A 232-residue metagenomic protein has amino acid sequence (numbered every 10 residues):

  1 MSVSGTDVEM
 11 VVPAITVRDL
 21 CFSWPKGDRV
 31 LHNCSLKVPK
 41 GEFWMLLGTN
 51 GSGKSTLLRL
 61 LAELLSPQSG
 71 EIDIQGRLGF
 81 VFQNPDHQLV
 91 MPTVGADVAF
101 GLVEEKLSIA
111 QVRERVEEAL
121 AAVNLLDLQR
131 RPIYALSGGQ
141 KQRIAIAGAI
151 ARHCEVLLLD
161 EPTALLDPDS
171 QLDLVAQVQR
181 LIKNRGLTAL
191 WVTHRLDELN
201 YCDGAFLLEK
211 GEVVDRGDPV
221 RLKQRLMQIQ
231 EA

Functional and structural regions predicted by a protein language model:
S2-V17, C21-N33, I109: A short, flexible loop at the N-terminus of ABC-type nucleotide-binding domains that lies
L47-T49: The feature captures the beta-strand-to-loop junction immediately N-terminal to the Walker
A62: Helix-to-loop junction immediately C-terminal to a conserved catalytic motif
A110-L128: Conserved ABC ATPase "signature" region
P132-L136, Q140: Conserved ABC ATPase signature
L157-E161: Catalytic Walker B motif of ABC-type/P-loop ATPase nucleotide-binding domains
E212-A232: Conserved beta-strand-loop-alpha-helix hinge in the C-terminal portion of ABC ATPase nucleotide-binding domains
